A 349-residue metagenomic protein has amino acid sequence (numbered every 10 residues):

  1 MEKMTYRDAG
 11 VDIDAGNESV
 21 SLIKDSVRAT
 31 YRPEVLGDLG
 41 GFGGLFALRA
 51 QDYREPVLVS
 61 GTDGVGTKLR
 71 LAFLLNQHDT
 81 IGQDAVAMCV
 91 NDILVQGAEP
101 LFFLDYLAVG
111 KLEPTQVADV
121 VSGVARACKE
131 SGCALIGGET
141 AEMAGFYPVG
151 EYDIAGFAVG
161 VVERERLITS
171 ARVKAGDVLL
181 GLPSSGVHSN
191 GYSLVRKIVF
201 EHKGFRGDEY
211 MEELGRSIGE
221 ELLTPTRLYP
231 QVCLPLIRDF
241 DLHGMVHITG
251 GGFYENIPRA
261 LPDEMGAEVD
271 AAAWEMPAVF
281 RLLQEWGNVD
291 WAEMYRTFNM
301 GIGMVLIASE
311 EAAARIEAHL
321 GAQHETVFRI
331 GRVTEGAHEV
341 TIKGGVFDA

Functional and structural regions predicted by a protein language model:
M1-P33: N-terminal amphipathic/basic leader segments beginning at the initiator methionine
E2-G10, D25, Q116-A134, Y147-I154 (+3 more regions): Glycine-/charge-enriched secondary-structure boundary and capping motifs
V20, A118-V121, Y192: Hydrophobic face of alpha-helices
Y31-S185: Glycine-rich phosphate/pyrophosphate-binding loop regions near the starts of catalytic domains
D52-Y53, V65-K68, E163-R166, V187-S189 (+4 more regions): Short, acidic Gly/Pro/Ser/Thr-rich loop/turn segments
L107-A108, G186, E311, T334: Short, glycine/serine-rich, charged loops/turns that create anion-binding and catalytic segments at active sites
D153, R166-L214, I218: Short, acidic (Asp/Glu-rich) active-site segment that either coordinates a divalent metal cofactor
